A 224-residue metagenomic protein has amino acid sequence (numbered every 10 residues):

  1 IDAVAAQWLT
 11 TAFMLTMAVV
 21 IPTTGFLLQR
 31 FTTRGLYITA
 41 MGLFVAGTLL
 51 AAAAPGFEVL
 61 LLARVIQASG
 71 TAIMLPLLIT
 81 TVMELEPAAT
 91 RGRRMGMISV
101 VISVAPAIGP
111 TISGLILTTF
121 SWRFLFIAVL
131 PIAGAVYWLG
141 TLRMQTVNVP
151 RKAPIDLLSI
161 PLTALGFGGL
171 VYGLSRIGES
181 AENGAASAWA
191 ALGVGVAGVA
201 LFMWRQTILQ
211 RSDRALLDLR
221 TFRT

Functional and structural regions predicted by a protein language model:
I1-I21, F57: Extracellular/periplasmic helix-loop-helix junction of adjacent transmembrane segments in MFS-like secondary
A3-Q7, G96, A188: Small-residue hotspots at the loop-to-helix junctions and early N-terminal turns of transmembrane alpha-helices
T11, L78, G166-L170: Hydrophobic/aromatic residues in alpha-helical transmembrane segments
I21-L158: Helix-loop-helix hairpins in multi-pass membrane proteins, especially solute transporters
V59, F124, L158-L162, S187-V194: Alpha-helical transmembrane segments of integral membrane proteins
V136, S159-G173: Hydrophobic membrane-spanning alpha-helices of multi-pass integral membrane proteins
L139-K152, Y172-T224: Membrane-helix boundary/linker segments in multi-pass transporters
